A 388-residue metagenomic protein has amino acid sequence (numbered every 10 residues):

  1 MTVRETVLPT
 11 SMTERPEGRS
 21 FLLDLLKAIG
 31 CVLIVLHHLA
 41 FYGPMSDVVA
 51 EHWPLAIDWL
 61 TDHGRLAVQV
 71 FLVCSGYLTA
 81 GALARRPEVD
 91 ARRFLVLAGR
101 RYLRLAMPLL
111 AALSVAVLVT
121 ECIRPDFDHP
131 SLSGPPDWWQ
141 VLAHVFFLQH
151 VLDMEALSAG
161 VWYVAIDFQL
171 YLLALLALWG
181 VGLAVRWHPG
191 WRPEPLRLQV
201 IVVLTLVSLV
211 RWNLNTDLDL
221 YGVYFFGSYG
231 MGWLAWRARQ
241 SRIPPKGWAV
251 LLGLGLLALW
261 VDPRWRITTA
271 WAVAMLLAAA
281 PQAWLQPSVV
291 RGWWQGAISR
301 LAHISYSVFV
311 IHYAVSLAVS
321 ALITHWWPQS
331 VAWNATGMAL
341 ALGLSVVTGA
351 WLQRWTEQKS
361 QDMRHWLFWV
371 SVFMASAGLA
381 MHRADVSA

Functional and structural regions predicted by a protein language model:
V3-L22, H37-D62, A80-L95, L178-A184 (+2 more regions): Alpha-helical transmembrane segments in multi-pass integral membrane proteins
R19, L55-D62, L78-L83, R100 (+4 more regions): Membrane-interface helix/loop caps of multi-pass membrane proteins
S20, D90-L110, D126-S133, P189-L196 (+1 more regions): Membrane-interfacial loop-to-helix junctions in multi-pass inner-membrane proteins
D24, A28-C31, S75, M107-L110 (+2 more regions): Residues within membrane-spanning alpha-helices of integral membrane proteins, especially the hydrophobic core/packing
L33, G64, F71-L72, T79-A80 (+9 more regions): Hydrophobic alpha-helical transmembrane segments of multipass integral membrane proteins, especially permease/channel
P54-A56, L105-F168, V273-A280: Membrane-interface helix-loop-helix regions
L105, V145-W212, L352: Hydrophobic alpha-helical segments with transmembrane-like composition
W366-D385: Final/C-terminal transmembrane alpha-helix of multipass membrane proteins
